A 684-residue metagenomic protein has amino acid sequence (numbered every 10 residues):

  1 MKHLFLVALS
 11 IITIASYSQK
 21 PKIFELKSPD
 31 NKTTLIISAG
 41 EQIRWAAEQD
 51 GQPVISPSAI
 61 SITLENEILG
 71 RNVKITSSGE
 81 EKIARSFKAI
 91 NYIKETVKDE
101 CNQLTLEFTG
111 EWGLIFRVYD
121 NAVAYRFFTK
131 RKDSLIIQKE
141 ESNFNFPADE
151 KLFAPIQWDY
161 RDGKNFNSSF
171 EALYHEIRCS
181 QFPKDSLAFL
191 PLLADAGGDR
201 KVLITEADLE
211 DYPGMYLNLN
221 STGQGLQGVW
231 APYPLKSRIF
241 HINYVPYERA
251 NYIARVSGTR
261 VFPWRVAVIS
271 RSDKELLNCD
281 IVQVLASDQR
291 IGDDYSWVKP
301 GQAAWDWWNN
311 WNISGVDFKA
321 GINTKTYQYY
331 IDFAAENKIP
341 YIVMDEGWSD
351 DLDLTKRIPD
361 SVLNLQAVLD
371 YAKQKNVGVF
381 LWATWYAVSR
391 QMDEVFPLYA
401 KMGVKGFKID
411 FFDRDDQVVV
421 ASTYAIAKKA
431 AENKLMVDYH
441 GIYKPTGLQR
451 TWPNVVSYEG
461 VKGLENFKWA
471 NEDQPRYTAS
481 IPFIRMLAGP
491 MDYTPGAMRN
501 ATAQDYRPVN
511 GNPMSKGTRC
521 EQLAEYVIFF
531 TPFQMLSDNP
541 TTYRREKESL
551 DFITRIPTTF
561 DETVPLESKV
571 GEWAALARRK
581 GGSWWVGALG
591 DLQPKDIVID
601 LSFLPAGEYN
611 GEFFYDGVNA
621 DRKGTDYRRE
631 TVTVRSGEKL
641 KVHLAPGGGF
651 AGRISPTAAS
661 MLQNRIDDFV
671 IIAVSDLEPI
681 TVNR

Functional and structural regions predicted by a protein language model:
M1-K22: Bacterial Sec-dependent N-terminal signal peptides
P21-V284, R290: N-terminal accessory beta-strand-rich subdomains and adjacent acidic, glycine-rich linkers that precede catalytic cores
I253, S257-F333, N337: An acidic-aromatic substrate-binding cleft motif
A334, D410, V437, I528 (+1 more regions): Conserved, mostly hydrophobic/aromatic
D345-T518: Aromatic- and carboxylate-enriched substrate-binding clefts and catalytic-loop regions of carbohydrate-active enzymes
D538-W585, D621-T625, D667-F669, A673-L677: Glycan-recognition and catalytic regions of carbohydrate-active enzymes
V570-A606, N610, F650-A651: Carbohydrate-binding surface patches
T633-I680: C-terminal beta-strand-rich structural cap/linker in extracellular carbohydrate-active enzymes
